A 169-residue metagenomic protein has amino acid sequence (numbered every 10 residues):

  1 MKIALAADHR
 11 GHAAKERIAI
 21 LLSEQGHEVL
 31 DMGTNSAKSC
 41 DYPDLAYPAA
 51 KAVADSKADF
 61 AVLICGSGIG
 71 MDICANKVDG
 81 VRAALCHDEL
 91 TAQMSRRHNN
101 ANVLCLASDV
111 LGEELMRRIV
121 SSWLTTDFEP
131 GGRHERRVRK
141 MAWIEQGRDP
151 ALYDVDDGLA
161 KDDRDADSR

Functional and structural regions predicted by a protein language model:
M1-Q25, V29: Glycine-rich phosphate/diphosphate-binding loop of Rossmann-like nucleotide-binding domains
K2-G11, E89-R169: C-terminal binding/interaction regions
I20, Y47, K51, I73 (+1 more regions): Alpha-helical segments flanking ligand/cofactor-binding loops in enzyme cores
Q25, V78-D79, N99: Short, structured coil segments at secondary-structure junctions
E28-S39: A short beta-strand-loop structural module common to alpha/beta enzyme folds
K38-Y47: Structural motif
P48-L85: Helix-adjacent hinge/juxtasegments
